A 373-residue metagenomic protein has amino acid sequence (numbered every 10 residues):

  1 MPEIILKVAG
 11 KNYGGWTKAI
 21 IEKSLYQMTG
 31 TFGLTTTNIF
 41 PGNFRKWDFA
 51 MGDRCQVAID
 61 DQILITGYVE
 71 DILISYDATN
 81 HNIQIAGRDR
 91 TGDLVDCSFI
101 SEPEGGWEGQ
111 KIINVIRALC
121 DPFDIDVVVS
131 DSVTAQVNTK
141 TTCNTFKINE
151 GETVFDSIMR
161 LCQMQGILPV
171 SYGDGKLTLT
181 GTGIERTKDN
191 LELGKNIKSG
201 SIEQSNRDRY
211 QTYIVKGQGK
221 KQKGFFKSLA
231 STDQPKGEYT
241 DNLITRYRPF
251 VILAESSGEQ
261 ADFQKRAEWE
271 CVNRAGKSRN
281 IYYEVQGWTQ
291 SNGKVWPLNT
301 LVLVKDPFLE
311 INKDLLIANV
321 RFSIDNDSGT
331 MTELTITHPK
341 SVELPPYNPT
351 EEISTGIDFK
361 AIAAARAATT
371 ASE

Functional and structural regions predicted by a protein language model:
M1-I100, M164-G166, T187-I202, R207: Assembly/oligomerization scaffold segments
M1-V8, C55, L177-T178, T212-K216 (+1 more regions): Short polybasic amphipathic segments
K11-Y13, C120-I125, L309: Short secondary-structure junctions
A19-D48, K198-E373: An acidic/polar, Gly/Ser/Thr-rich interaction patch typically located in mid-to-C-terminal regions of proteins
W47, D61, K111, V115 (+3 more regions): Short amphipathic alpha-helical segments
Q56-G87, Y172, V302-T332: Short beta-strand and beta-hairpin "edge-sheet" elements
D60, T182, Q218: Surface loops and adjacent helix of pleckstrin homology
T79-S205, A368-E373: Charged- and aromatic-enriched interaction segments used to assemble and dock large macromolecular complexes
